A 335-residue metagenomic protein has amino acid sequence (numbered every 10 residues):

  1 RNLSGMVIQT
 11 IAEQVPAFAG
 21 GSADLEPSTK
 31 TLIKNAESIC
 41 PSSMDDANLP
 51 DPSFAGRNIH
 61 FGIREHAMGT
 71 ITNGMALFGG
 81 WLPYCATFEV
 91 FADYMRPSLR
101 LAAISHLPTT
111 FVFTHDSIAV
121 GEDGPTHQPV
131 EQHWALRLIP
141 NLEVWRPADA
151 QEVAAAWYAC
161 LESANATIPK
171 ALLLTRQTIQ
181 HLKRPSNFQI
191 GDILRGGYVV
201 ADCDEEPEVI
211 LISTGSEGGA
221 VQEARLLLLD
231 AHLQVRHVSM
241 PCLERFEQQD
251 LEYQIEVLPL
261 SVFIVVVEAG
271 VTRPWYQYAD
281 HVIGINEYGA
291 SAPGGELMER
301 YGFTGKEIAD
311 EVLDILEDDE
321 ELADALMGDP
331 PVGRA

Functional and structural regions predicted by a protein language model:
R1-T178, D324-A335: Thiamine diphosphate
A119-P125, S163-A335: Thiamine diphosphate
